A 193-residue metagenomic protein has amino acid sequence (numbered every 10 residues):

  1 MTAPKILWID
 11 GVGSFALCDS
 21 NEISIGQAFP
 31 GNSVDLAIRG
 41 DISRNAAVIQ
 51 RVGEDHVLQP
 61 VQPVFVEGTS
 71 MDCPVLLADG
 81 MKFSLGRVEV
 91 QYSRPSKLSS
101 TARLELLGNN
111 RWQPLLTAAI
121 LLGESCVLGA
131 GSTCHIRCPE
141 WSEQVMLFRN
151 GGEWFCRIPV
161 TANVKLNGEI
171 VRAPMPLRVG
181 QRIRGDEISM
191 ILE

Functional and structural regions predicted by a protein language model:
M1, Y92, L192-E193: A structural signal for short, hydrophobic beta-strand segments that form beta-sheets in beta-rich/all-beta domains
M1-E22: Hydrophobic, helix-prone linear segments
A3-W8, P63-V66, A102-L107, A162-L166: Short polybasic amphipathic segments
L7-I9, Q50, L107-W112, R149: A generic structural motif
D10-V12, G31, L85-R87, G185-E187: Glycine-centered tight beta-turn/hairpin loop motif at sheet-sheet or coil-to-beta transitions
L17-D79, A118-E187: Forkhead-associated
T69, C73-G131: Surface-exposed beta-loop interaction hotspot
